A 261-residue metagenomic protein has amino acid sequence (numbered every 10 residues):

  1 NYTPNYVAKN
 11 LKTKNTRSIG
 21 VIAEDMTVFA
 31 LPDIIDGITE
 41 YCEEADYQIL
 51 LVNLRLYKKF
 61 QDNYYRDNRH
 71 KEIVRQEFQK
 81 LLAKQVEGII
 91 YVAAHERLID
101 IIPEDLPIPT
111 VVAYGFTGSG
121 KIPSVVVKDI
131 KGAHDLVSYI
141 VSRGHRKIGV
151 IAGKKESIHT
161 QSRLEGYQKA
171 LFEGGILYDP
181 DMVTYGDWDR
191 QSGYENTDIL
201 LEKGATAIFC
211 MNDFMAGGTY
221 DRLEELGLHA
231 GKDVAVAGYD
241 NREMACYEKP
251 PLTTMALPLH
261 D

Functional and structural regions predicted by a protein language model:
Y6, K14-S138, S142, L200-K203: Alpha-helical recognition/docking segments in bacterial nutrient-uptake and carbohydrate-utilization systems
V21-I22, L81-A93, G149-A152, V183 (+2 more regions): Periplasmic-binding protein-like
A30-Y47, G132-L136, I158-L177, S192 (+2 more regions): Short, solvent-exposed amphipathic alpha-helices that sit in or adjacent to ligand/effector-binding or catalytic
N53, A152, M182-Y185, A256: Residue-level recognition of beta-strand->loop/alpha-helix junctions
H95-R97, E156, R163, F214-A216: Alpha-helix capping/helix-boundary segments
K121-V150, S162-E165, K169, R190-I199 (+2 more regions): Hydrophobic alpha-helical segments within soluble ligand-binding/sensing domains
R146-K147, Y178-M182, H229-V236: Short acidic capping loops at alpha-helix termini that bridge into adjacent secondary structure
N196-D261: Flexible loop/turn connectors
